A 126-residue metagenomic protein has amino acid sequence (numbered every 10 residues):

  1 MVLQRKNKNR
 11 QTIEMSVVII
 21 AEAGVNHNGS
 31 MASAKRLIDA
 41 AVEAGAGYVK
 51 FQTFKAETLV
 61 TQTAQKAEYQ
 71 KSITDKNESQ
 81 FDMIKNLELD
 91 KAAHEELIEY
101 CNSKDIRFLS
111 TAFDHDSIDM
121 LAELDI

Functional and structural regions predicted by a protein language model:
M1-A21: N-terminal amphipathic alpha-helix/helix-capping segment at the start of soluble metabolic enzymes
I19-A21, V49-F51, F108-T111: Hydrophobic faces of well-ordered beta-strands that scaffold small-molecule active sites in alpha/beta enzyme cores
E22, A41, L121: Conserved, mostly hydrophobic/aromatic
G24-N26, F54-A56, F113-H115: Active-site beta-loop-alpha junctions enriched in small/polar residues
N28-A40, K91-A92: Glycine-rich anion/phosphate-binding loops
R36-K55, D125: Catalytic domains of carbohydrate-active enzymes, especially glycoside hydrolases
G47-E88: Glycine-rich, proline-tolerant flexible connector loops at the mouths of alpha/beta enzymes
T74-I126: Active-site beta->alpha loop and helix N-cap motifs at the rims of alpha/beta catalytic domains
